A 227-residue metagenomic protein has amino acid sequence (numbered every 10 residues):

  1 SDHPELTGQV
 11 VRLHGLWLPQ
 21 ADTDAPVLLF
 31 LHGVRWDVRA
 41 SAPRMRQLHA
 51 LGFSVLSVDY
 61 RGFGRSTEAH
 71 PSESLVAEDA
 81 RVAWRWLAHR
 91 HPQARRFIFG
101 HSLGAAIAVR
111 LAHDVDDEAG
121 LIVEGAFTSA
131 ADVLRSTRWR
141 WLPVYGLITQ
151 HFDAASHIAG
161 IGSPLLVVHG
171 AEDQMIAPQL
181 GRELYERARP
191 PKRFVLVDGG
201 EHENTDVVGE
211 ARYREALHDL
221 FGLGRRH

Functional and structural regions predicted by a protein language model:
L6-W86, A94: Membrane-embedded segments
R44, A154, S163, A177-E186: Short alpha-helix in the alpha/beta-hydrolase fold that links the catalytic acid
H91-S102: Alpha/beta-hydrolase fold nucleophile elbow
A105-S163: Hydrolase active-site cap/lid region
G160-G162, V167-H169, D173: Short beta-strand/loop motif that positions the catalytic acidic residue of the alpha/beta-hydrolase fold
E172-I176, H202-N204: Acidic catalytic loop of the alpha/beta-hydrolase fold
G200-E210: Catalytic histidine-centered segment of alpha/beta-hydrolase-like enzymes
G209-H227: Catalytic active-site module of serine/aspartate enzymes centered on a nucleophile-bearing elbow/loop
